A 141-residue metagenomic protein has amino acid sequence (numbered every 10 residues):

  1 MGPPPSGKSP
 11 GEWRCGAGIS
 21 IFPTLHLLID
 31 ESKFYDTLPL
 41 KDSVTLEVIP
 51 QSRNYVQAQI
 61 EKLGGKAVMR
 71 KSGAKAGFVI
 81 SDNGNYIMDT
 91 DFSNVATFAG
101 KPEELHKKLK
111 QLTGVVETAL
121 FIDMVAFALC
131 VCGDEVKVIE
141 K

Functional and structural regions predicted by a protein language model:
M1-K141: Conserved phosphate- and dinucleotide-binding cores of soluble alpha/beta proteins, encompassing both enzyme active
